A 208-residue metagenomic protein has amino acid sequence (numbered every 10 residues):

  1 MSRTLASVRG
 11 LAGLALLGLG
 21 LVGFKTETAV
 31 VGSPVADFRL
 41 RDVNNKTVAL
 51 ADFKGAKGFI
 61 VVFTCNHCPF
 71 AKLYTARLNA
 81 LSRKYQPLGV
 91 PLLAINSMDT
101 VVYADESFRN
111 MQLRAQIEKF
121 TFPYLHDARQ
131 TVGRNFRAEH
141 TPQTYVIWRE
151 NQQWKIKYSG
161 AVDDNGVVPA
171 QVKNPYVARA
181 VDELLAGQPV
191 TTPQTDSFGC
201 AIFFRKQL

Functional and structural regions predicted by a protein language model:
M1-A12: Bacterial N-terminal signal peptides that target proteins for export
G10-G20: Bacterial N-terminal signal peptides
G23-G55, A161-L208: Non-globular targeting/processing and membrane-anchoring segments
A51-K72, V181: Short active-site neighborhood of thiol/selenol oxidoreductases, capturing the structured segment around
A56-F59, L88-L92, K119-P123, T141: Loop/turn elements at helix/coil->beta-strand transitions in domains of secreted/extracellular proteins
C65-Y74, T144, C200-F203: Short, thiol/selenol-centered motifs that function as redox-active sites or metal-ligating centers
K72-I117, A128-N135: Structural microenvironment flanking redox-active thiols in thiol-disulfide oxidoreductases
Q112-I156: Short, internal strand/loop/helix patches that form the active-site neighborhood or redox-interaction surface
